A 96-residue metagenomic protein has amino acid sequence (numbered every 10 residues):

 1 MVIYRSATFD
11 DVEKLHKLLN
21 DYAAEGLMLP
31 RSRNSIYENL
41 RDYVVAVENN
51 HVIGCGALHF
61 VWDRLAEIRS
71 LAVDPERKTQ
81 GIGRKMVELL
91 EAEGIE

Functional and structural regions predicted by a protein language model:
M1-L29, A46-V47: Short amphipathic alpha-helix that is part of the acyltransferase structural core
L29-S32, V87-L89: A generic local structural motif
N34-N39: Short loop/turn motifs at secondary-structure junctions and domain boundaries
R41-Y43: Short hydrophobic/aromatic beta-strand or adjacent loop that forms the aromatic wall/cage of a ligand/substrate-binding
V45, H51-H59, R64-A72: Conserved beta-strand in the GNAT
V73, T79-G94: Conserved acetyl-CoA-binding loop-helix of GNAT-fold acetyltransferases
